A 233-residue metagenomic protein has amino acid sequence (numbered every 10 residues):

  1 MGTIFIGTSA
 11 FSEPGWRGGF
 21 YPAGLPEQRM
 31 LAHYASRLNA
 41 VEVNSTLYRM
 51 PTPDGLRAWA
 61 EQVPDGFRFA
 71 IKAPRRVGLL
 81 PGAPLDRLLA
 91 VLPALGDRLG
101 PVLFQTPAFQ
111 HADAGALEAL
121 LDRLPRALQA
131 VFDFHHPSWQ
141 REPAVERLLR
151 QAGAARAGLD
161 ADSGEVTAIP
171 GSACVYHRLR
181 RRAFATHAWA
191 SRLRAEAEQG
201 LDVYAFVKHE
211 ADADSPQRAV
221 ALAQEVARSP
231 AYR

Functional and structural regions predicted by a protein language model:
M1-R233: Residues lining hydrophobic/aromatic ligand-binding pockets adjacent to catalytic sites
